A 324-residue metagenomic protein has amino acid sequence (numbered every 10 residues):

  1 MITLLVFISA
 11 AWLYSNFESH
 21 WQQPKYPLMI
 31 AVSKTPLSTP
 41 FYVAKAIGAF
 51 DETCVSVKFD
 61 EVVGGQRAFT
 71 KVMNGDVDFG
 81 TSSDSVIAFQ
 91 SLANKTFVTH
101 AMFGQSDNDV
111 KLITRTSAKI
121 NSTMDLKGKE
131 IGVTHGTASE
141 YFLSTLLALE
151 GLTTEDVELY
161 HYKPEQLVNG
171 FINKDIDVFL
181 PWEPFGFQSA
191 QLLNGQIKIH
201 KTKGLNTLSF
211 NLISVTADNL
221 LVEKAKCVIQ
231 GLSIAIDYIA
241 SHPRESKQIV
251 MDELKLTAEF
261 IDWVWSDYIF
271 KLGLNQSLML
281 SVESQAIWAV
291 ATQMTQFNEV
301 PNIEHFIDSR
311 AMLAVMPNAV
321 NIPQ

Functional and structural regions predicted by a protein language model:
M1-C54, K58, L280-Q324: N-terminal hydrophobic or amphipathic helices and topogenic motifs
A11, H135-E155, Q230-V264, E304 (+1 more regions): Ligand-binding clefts/hinges and TM-proximal coupling segments of bilobed small-molecule sensing domains
Y14-T153, E158-H161, D177-E183, K198-K201 (+1 more regions): Short, glycine-/small- and polar/acidic-enriched structural segments that line small-molecule recognition paths
T39-V43, G48, T70, N74 (+13 more regions): Solvent-exposed, polar/charged alpha-helical surfaces in well-ordered, non-transmembrane soluble domains, broadly
V77, I172-D175, Y268-S284, M312-N321: Short amphipathic alpha-helical segments at helix boundaries and their inter-helical linkers
S85, L159-D252: Pocket-lining segment of extracytoplasmic ligand-binding domains
L221-Q296: Secondary-structure end/capping motifs
